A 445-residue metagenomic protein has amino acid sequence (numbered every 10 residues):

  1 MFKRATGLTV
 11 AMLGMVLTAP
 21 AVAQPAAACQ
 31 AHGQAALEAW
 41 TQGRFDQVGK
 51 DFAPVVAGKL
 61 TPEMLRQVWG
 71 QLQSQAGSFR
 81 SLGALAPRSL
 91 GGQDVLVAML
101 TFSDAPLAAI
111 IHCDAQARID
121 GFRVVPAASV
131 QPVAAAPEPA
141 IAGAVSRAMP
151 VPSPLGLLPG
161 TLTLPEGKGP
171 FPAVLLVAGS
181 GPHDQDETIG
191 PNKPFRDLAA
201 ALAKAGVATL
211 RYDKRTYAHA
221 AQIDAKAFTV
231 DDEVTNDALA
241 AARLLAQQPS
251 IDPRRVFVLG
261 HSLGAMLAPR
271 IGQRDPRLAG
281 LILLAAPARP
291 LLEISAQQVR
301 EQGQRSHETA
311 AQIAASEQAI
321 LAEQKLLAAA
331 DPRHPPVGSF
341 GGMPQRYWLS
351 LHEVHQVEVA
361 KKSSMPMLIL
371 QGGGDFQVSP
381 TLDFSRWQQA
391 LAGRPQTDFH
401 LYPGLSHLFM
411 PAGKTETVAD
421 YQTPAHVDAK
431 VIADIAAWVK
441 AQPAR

Functional and structural regions predicted by a protein language model:
Q30-A31, A35, D46-G91: Short solvent-exposed beta->alpha transition segments
S129-G169: N-terminal cap/lid segment of alpha/beta-hydrolase-fold proteins
G167-A201: Short, surface-exposed "cap/lid" segments of acyl-processing enzymes
A227-P249: Alpha/beta-hydrolase active-site loop
L244-Q302: Primarily recognizes the serine-hydrolase "nucleophile elbow" in alpha/beta-hydrolase and SGNH/GDSL folds
G280-K362: Accessory cap/linker subdomain of secreted extracellular hydrolases
S363, I369-Q371: Short beta-strand/loop motif that positions the catalytic acidic residue of the alpha/beta-hydrolase fold
F376-L382: Conserved alpha/beta-hydrolase "acid-adjacent" motif
